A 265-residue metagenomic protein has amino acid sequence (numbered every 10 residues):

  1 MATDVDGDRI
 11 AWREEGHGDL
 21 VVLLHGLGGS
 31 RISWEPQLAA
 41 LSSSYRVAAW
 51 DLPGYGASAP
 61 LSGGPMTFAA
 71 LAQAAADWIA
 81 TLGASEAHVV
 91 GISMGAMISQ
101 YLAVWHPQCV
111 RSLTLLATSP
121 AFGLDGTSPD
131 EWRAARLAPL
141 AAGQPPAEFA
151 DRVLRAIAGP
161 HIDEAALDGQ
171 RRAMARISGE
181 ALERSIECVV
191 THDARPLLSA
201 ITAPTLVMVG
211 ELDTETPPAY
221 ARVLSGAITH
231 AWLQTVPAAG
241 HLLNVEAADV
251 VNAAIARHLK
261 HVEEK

Functional and structural regions predicted by a protein language model:
D8-L61: Conserved HGGG/HGGXW glycine-rich cap/lid loop of the alpha/beta-hydrolase fold
A70-A87: Conserved acidic catalytic loop of the alpha/beta-hydrolase fold
G91, G95, S99: Gly/Ala-rich beta-loop-alpha elbow adjacent to hydrolase catalytic centers
Q100-W105, R111-A142: Flexible "cap/lid" loop of the alpha/beta hydrolase fold
L124-D130, G143-S199: Conserved alpha/beta-hydrolase catalytic His-Asp/Glu region
I201, V207-V209: Short beta-strand/loop motif that positions the catalytic acidic residue of the alpha/beta-hydrolase fold
E211-T216: Acidic catalytic loop of the alpha/beta-hydrolase fold
A231-K265: Catalytic active-site module of serine/aspartate enzymes centered on a nucleophile-bearing elbow/loop
